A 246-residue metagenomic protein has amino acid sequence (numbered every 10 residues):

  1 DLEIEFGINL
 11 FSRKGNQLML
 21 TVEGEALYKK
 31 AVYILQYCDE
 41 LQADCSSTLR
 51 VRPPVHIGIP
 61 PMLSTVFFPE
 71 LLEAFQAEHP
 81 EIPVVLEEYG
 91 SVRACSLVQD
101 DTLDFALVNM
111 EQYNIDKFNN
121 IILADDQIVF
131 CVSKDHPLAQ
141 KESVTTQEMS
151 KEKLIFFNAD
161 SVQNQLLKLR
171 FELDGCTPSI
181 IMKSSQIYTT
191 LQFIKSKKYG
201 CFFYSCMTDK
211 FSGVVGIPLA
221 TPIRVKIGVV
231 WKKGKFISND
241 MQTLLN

Functional and structural regions predicted by a protein language model:
E3-L20: A short LG(V/I)-centered, amphipathic sequence patch enriched for acidic residue(s) preceding the LG motif
E5-F6, L27-L49: Alpha-helical linker/hinge and terminal dimerization helices associated with HTH transcriptional regulators
E23, L27-K30, F67, L71 (+2 more regions): Short amphipathic alpha-helical coupling segments at ligand-binding clamshell hinges and other catalytic/signaling
R52-Y113, S184: Central regulatory/effector-binding core of bacterial HTH transcription factors
G90-S91, C95-T102, N109, V162-V215: Hydrophobic hinge/microswitch elements
I115-I121, D126, Y188-K235: Beta-alpha-beta core module
K117-I128, V132-L154, S238-Q242: Flexible hinge/capping segments at coil-to-helix
A139, E152-D174, I237-L245: Secondary-structure junction motif
